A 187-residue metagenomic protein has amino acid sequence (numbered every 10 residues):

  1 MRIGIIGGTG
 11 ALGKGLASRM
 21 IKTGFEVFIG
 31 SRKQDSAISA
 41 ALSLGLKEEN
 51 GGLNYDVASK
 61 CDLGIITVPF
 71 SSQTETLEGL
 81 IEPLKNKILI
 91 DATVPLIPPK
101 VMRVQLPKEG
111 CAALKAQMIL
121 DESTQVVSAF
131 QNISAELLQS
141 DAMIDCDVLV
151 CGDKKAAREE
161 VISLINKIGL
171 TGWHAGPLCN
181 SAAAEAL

Functional and structural regions predicted by a protein language model:
M1, K87, C146: Nucleotide donor/acceptor-binding cores
M1-S43: NAD(P)+-binding Rossmann beta1-loop-alpha1 motif at the extreme N-terminus of oxidoreductases
I29, N50-G51, H174: A structural preference for short, hydrophobic beta-strand core positions in alpha/beta folds
L46-E48, L53-I88, A92-K100: Rossmann-like NAD(P)-binding element
P69-S72, N132-I133, K154-A156: Short beta->alpha connector loops
T93-E136, S140: Rossmann-fold NAD(P)-binding glycine/threonine-rich loop
I119-A129, M143-E185: Internal alpha-helical scaffold of NAD(P)-dependent oxidoreductase catalytic cores
